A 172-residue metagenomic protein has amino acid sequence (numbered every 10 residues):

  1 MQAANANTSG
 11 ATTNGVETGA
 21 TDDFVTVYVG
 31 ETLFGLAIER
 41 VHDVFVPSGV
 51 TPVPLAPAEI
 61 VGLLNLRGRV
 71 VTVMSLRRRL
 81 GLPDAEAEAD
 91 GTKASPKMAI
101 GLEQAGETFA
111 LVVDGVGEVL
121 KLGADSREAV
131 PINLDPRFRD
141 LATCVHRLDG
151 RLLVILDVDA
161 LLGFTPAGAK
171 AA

Functional and structural regions predicted by a protein language model:
M1-A172: An acidic, low-aromatic, low-complexity terminal/linker signal
